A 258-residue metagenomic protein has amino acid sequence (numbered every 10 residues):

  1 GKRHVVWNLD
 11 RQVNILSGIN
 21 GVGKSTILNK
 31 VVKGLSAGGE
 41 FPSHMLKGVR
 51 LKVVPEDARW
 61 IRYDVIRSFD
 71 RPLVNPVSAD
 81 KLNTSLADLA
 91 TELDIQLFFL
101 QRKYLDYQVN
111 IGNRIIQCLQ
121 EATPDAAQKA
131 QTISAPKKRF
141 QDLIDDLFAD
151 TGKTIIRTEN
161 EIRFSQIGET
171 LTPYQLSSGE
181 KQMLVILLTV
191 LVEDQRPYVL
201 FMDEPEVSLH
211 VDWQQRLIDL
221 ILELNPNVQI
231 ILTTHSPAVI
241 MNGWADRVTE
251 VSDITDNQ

Functional and structural regions predicted by a protein language model:
G1, V6-N8, N29-Q175: Phosphate-coordinating catalytic segments in nucleotide- and nucleic-acid-processing enzymes
G1-G38, R157-Q258: Switch/communication elements of ASCE P-loop NTPase nucleotide-binding domains
